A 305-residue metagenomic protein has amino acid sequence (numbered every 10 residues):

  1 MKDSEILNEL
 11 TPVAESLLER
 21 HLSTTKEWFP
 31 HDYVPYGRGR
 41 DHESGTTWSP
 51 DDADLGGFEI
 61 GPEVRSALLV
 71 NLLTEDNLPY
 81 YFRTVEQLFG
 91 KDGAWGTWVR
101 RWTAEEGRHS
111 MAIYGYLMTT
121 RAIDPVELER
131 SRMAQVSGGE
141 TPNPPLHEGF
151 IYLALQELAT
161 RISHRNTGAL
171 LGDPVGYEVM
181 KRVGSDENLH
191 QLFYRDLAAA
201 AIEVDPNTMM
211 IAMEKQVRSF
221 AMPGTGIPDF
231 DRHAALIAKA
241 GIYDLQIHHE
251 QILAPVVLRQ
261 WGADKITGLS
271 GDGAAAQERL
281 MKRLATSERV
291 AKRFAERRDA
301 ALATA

Functional and structural regions predicted by a protein language model:
M1-A305: Non-heme di-metal
